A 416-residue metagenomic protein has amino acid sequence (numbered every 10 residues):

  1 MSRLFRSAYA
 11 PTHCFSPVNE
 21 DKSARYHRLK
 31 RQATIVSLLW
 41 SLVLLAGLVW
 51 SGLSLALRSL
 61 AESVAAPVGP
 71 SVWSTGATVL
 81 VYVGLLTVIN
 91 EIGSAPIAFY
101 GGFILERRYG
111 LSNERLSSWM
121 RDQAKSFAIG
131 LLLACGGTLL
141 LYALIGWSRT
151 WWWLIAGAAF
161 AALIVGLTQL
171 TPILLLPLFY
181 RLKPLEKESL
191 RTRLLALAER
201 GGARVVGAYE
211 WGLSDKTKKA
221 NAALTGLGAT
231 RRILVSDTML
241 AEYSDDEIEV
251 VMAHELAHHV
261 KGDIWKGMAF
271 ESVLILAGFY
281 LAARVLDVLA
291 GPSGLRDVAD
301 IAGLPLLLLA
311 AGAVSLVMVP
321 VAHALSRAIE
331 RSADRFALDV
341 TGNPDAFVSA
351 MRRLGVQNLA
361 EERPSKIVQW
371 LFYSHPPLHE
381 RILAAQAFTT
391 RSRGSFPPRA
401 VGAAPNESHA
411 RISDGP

Functional and structural regions predicted by a protein language model:
M1-S2, T12: Generic N-terminal initiation segments characterized by hydrophobic and/or small/turn-forming residues
R3-S7: Short linear segments in intrinsically disordered or otherwise low-structure-confidence regions
P11-V298, V317-P416: Polar-ligand-bearing catalytic/cofactor-coordination segments of membrane-embedded or membrane-tethered inner-membrane
A299-L308: Loop-to-helix entry region at the N-terminal start of transmembrane alpha-helices in multi-pass membrane transporters
L308-P320: Hydrophobic alpha-helical transmembrane segments of polytopic membrane proteins
